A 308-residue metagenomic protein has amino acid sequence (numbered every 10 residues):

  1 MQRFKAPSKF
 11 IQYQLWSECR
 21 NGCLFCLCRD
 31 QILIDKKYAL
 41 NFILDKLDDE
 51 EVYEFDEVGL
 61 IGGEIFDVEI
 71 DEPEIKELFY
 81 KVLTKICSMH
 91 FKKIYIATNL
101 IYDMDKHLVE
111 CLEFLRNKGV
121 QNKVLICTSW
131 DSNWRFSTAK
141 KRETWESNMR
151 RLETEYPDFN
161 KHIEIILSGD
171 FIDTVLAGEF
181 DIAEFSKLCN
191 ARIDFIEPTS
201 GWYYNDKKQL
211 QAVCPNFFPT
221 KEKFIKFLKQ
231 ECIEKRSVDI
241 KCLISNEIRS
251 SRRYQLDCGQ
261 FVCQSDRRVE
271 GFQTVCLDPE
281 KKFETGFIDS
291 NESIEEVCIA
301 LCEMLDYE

Functional and structural regions predicted by a protein language model:
M1-F42: Canonical Radical SAM [4Fe-4S] cluster-binding loop centered on the CxxxCxxC motif and its immediate flanking residues
A6-Q14, I240-R252, K281-N291: Short, intrinsically disordered, charge-biased short linear motifs at domain edges
D30-Y38, E54-I75, S88-D105, G119-S147 (+2 more regions): Core AdoMet radical
D45-V52, K81-C87, F114-K118, E184-F185: Leucine-rich repeat
D71-K81, M104-R116, A139-K141, T174-I182: Distinct, well-ordered alpha-helical segments
V120-V269: Radical SAM enzyme [4Fe-4S]-AdoMet core and its adjacent flexible, acidic and glycine-rich loops/tails across
S250-E308: Flexible mid-to-C-terminal extensions adjoining Fe-S/redox cofactors in radical SAM and related proteins
